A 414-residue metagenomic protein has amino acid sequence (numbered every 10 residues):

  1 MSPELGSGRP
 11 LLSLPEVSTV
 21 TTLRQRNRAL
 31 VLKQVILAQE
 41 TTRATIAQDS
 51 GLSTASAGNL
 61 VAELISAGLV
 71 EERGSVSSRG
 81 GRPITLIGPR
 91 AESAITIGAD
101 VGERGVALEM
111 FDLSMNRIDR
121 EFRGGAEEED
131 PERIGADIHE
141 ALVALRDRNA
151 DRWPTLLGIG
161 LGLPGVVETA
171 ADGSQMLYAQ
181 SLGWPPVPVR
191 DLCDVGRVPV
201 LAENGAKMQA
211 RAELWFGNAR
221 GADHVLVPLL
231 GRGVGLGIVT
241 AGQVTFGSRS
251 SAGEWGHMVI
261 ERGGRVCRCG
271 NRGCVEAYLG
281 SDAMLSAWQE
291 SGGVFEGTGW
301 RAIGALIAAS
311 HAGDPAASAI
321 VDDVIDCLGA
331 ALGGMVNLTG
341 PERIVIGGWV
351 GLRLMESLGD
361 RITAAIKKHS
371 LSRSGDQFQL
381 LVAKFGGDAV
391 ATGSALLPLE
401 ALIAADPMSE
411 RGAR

Functional and structural regions predicted by a protein language model:
M1-P83, I87, A405-R414: Nucleotide/phosphate-binding catalytic cleft detector across ATP-hydrolyzing and phosphate-transferring enzymes
S2-G6, V20, Q25, K33-I36 (+2 more regions): Glycine-rich phosphate-binding/hydrolytic loop that grips phosphoryl groups
V17-S18, L30, V101-R133, S174: Short glycine-rich, Thr/Ser-proximal phosphate-binding strand/loop in the N-terminal lobe of ATP-dependent enzymes
T42, V275-V345, R414: A mobile "lid/hinge" subdomain adjacent to the ATP/sugar-phosphate binding pocket shared across diverse ATP-dependent
S50-S53, P341-A365: Glycine-rich phosphate-binding loops at beta-strand->alpha-helix junctions
E72-T96, A202-V225: Conserved phosphate-binding catalytic cores of ATP/NTP-utilizing and phosphoryl-transfer enzymes
G81-R120, P228-T240: Gly/Thr-rich phosphate-binding beta-strand-loop-beta motif of the actin/hexokinase/Hsp70
R117-H224, L358-K368: Glycine-rich phosphate-binding loop and adjoining helix at the ATP-binding site of ATP-dependent phosphoryl-transfer
